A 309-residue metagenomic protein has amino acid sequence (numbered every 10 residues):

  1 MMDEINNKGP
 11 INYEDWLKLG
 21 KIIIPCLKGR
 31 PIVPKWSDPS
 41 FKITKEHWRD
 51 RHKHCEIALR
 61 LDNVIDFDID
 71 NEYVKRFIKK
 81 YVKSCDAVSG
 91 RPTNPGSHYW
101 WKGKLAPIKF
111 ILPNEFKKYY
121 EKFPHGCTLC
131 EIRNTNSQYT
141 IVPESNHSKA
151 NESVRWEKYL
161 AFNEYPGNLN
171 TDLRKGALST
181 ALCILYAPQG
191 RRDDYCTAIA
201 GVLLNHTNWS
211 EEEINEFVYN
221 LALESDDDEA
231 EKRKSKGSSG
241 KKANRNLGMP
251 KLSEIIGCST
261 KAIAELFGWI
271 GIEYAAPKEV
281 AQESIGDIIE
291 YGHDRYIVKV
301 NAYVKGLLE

Functional and structural regions predicted by a protein language model:
M1-E4, D194, I199-F217, G257-E309: N-terminal nucleic-acid engagement/recognition segments and initiation subdomains in replication, restriction
M1-S179, W209: Conserved phosphate/metal-binding and DNA-contacting active-site motifs used in DNA phosphodiester-bond processing
N7-G9, Y13, G237, R245 (+5 more regions): N-terminal cationic leader/targeting segments used for protein routing and processing
G9-I11, D50-H54, L185-C196, T207-E213: Structural motif
K104, H147, L204-W209, Y219-D226: Hydrophobic/aromatic-lined pockets within catalytic cores
N170-L182, P188-N205: Mixed-charge (acidic/basic) macromolecular-recognition segments
E213-A276: Short, small/acidic-rich helices and loops at N termini and domain boundaries of DNA replication/processing enzymes
